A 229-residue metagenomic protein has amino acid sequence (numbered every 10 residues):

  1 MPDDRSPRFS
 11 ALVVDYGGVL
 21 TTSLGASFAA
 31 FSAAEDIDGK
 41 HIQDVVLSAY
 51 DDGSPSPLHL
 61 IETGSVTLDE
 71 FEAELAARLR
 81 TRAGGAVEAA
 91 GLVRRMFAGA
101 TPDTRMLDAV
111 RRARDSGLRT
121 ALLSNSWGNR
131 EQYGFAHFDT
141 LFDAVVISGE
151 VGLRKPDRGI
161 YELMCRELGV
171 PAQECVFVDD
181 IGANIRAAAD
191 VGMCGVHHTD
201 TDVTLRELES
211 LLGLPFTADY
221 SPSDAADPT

Functional and structural regions predicted by a protein language model:
M1-V14, L123, W127-T229: Asp-based, Mg2+/Mn2+-dependent phosphohydrolase catalytic module
D4-L107, D115: N-terminal helical cap/lid subdomain that shapes the substrate entry/recognition surface in HAD-like hydrolases
T21-T22, T63, T67, T81 (+6 more regions): Residue-identity detector for threonine
A26-A30, S56, E70, E74 (+7 more regions): Alpha-helical elements of Rossmann-like donor-binding domains used by nucleotide-donor carbohydrate transfer enzymes
S32-A34, A113, Y133-H137: Alpha-helix C-terminal capping segments
D36-D38, G117, G169, G192: Glycine-centered loop/turn motif at secondary-structure junctions
P102-G128, H137: Conserved serine/cysteine hydrolase catalytic core
